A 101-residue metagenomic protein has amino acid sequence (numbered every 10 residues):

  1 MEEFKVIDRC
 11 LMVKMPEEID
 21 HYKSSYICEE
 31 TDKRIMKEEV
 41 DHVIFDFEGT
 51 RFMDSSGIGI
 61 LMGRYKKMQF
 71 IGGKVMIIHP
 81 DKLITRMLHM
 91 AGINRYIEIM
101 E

Functional and structural regions predicted by a protein language model:
E2-E29: STAS-typified acidic loop motif
H21-Y96: Amphipathic alpha-helical interaction surfaces in cytosolic regulatory modules
E98-E101: Short acidic-hydrophobic, aromatic-tinged amphipathic segments that line or gate anion-handling sites
